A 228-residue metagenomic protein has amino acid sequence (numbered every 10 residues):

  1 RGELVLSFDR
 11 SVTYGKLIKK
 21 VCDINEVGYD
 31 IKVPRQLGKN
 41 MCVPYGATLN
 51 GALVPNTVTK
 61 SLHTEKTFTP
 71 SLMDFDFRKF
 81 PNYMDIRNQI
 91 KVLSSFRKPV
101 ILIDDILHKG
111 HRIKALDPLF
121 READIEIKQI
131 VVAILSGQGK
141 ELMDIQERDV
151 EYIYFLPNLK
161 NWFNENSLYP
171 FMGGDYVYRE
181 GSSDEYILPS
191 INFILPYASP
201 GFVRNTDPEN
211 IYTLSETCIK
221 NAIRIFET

Functional and structural regions predicted by a protein language model:
R1-T228: PRPP-associated nucleotide enzymes
